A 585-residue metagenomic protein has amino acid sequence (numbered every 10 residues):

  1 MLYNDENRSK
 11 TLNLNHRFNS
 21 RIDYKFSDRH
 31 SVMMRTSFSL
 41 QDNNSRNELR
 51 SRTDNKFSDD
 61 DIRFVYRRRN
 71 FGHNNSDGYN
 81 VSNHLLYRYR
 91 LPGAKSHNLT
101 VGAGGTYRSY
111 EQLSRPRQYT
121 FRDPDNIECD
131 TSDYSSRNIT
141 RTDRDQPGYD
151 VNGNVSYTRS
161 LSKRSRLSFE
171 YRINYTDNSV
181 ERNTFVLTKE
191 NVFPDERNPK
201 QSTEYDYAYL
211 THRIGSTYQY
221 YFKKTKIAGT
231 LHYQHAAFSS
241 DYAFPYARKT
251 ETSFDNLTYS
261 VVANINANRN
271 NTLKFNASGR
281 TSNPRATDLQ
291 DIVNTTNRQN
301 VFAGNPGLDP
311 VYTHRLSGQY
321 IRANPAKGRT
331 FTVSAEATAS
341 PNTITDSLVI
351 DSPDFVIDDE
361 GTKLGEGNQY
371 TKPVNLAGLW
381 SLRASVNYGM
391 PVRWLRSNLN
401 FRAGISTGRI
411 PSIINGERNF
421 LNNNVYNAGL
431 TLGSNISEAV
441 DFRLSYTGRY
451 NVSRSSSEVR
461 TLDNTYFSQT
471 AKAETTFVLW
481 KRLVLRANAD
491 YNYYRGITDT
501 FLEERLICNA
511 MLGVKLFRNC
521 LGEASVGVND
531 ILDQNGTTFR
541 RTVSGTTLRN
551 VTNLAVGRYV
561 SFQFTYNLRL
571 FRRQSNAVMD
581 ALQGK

Functional and structural regions predicted by a protein language model:
M1-K585: Primarily recognizes Gram-negative and organellar outer-membrane beta-barrels
